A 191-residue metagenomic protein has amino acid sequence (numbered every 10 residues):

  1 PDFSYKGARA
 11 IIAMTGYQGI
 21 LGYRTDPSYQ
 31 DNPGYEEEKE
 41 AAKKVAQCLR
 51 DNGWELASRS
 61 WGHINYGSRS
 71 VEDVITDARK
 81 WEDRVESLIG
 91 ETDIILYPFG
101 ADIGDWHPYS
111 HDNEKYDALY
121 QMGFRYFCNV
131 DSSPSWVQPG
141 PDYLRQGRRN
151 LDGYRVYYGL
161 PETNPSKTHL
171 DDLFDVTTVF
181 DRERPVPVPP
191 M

Functional and structural regions predicted by a protein language model:
P1-D105, S133: Metal-dependent polysaccharide deacetylase catalytic core of the NodB/CE4 family, i.e., the active-site-bearing domain
G67-M191: C-terminal active-site subregion of NodB/CE4 polysaccharide deacetylases
